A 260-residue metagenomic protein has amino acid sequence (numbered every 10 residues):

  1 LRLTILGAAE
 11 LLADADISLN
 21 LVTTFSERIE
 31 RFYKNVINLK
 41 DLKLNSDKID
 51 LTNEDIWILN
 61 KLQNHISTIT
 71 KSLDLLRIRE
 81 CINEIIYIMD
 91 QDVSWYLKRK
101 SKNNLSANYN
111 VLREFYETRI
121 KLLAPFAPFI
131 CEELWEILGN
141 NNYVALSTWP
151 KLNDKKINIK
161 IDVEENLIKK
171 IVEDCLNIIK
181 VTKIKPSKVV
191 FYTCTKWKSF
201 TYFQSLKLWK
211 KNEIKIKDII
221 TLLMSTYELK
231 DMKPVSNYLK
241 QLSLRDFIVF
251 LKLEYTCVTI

Functional and structural regions predicted by a protein language model:
L1-N60: Catalytic adenosine-cofactor/nucleotide-binding cores of aminoacyl-tRNA synthetases and other
R2-T4, E80, W95: Long amphipathic alpha-helical segments
I5-A9, E30-Y33, I37, Q63-T70 (+2 more regions): Amphipathic, well-packed alpha-helical segments that form the structural scaffold of globular domains
L6-L11, R31-D41, Q91, A124-P125 (+4 more regions): Short, well-ordered loop/turn and helix-capping segments at boundaries between secondary-structure elements and domains
A13-A15, V93-Y96: Secretory-pathway/luminal and periplasmic proteins that interact with or process carbohydrate-rich
A15, L19, T23, N142-I260: C-terminal low-complexity, glycine/proline- and small-hydrophobic-enriched intrinsically disordered tails that act as
L44-S67, N83-Y87, S94-E173, Y192: Acidic, turn-prone loop/beta-hairpin segments
L73-E80: Short helix-adjacent coil turns
